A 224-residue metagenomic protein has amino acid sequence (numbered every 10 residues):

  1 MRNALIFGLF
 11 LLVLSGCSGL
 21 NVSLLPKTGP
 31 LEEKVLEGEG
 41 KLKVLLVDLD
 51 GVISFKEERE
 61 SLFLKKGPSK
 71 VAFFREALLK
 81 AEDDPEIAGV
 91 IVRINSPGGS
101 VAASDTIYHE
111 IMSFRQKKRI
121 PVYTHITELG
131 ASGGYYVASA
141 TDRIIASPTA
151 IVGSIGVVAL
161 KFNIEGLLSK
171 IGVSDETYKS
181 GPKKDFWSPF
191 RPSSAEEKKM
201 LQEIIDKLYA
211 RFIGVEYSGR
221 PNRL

Functional and structural regions predicted by a protein language model:
M1-L5: Positively charged n-region of N-terminal signal peptides that target proteins for export
V13-G16: C-terminal motif of bacterial Sec signal peptides marking the signal peptidase cleavage site
S18-I120, L129-G219: Small-residue-centered hinge/linker elements
R220-L224: PDZ/PDZ-like groove recognition
